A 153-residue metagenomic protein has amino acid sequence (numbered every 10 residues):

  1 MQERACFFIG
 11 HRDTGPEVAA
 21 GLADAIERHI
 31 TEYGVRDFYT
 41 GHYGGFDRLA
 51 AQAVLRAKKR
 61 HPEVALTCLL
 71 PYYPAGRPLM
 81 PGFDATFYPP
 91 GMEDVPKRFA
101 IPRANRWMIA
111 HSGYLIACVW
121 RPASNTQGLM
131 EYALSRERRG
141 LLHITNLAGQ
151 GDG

Functional and structural regions predicted by a protein language model:
M1-D152: Acidic/glycine-enriched connector segments
